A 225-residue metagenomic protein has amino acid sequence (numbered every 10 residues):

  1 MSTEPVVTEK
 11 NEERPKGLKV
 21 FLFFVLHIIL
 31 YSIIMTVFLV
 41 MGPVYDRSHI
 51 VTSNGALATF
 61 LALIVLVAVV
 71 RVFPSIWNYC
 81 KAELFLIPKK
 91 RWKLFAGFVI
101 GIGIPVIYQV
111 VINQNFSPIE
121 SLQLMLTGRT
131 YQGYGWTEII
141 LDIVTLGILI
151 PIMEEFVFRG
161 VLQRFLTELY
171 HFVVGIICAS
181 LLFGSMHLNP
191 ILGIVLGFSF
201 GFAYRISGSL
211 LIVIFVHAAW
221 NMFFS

Functional and structural regions predicted by a protein language model:
M1-F21: N-terminal juxtamembrane cytosolic/stromal segments of multi-pass membrane proteins
V20-W77: Alpha-helical transmembrane segments in multi-pass membrane proteins
F21-V25, L94-V99, I140, V144 (+3 more regions): Hydrophobic alpha-helical transmembrane segments
T36, I177-S180, L188-S225: Functionally important transmembrane alpha-helices
R47-V51, Y79-I150, E168: Juxtamembrane helix-loop-helix connectors linking adjacent transmembrane helices in multi-pass membrane enzymes
T59-L66, D142-L146, G193-F200: Hydrophobic core segments of transmembrane alpha-helices in multi-pass, intramembrane catalytic enzymes
I152-V157, V161-L162, N189, A219 (+1 more regions): Active-site His/Glu-centered metal-binding helix of metallohydrolases
M153-I177, R205-S209: Membrane-interface helix/loop boundary segments of multi-pass membrane proteins
